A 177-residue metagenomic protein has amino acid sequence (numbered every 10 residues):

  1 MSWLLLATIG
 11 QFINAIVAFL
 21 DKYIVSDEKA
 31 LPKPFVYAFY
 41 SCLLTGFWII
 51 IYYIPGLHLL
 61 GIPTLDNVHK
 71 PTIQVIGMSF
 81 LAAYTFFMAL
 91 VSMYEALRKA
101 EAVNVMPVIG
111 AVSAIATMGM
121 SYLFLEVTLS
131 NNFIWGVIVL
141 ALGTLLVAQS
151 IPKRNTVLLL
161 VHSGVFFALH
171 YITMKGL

Functional and structural regions predicted by a protein language model:
M1-F12, K99, A114-G176: Juxtamembrane helix-loop boundary signature in multi-pass membrane transporters
S2-L6, P32-G56, I76-G77, F166: Hydrophobic alpha-helical transmembrane segments of multi-pass integral membrane proteins, especially transporters
W3-I9, L59-S92, I109, N155-F166: Loop-to-transmembrane-helix transition segments
I9-L44, G61-L65, P71, L169-L177: Juxtamembrane helix-loop-helix junctions in multi-pass membrane proteins
F12, I16, F47, Y84 (+2 more regions): Hydrophobic/aromatic residues within the transmembrane alpha-helices of Major Facilitator Superfamily
D27-V36, V91-I109, T128: Structural motif at transmembrane-helix junctions in multi-pass transporters
Y40-S41, I109-V112: Hydrophobic alpha-helical segments of secondary membrane carriers
T45-P71, G119-L123, T128-L129, L142-P152: Membrane-interface helix-cap regions at the ends of transmembrane helices in multi-pass membrane proteins
